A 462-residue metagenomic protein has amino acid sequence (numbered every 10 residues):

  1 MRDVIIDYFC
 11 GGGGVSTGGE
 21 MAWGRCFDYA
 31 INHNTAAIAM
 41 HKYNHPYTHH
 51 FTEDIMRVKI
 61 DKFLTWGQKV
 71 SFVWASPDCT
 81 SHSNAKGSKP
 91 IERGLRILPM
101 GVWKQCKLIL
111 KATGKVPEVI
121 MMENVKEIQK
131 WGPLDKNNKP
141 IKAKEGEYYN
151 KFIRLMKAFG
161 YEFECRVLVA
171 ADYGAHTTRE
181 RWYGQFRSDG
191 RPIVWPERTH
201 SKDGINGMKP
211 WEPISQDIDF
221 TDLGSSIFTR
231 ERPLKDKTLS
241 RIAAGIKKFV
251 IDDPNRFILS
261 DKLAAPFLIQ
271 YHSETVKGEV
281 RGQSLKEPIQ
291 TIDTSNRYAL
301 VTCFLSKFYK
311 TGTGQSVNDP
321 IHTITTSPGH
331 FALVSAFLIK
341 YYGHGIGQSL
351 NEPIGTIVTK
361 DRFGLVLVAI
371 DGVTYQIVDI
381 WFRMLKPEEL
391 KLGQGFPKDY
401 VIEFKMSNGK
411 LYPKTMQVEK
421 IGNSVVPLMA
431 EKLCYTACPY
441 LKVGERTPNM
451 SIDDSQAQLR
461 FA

Functional and structural regions predicted by a protein language model:
M1-I5: Extreme N-terminal starter segment of soluble prokaryotic enzymes
Y8-G13, I421: Class I SAM-dependent methyltransferase "Motif I" SAM/SAH-binding loop
G12-G24: Conserved SAM-binding loop of SAM-dependent methyltransferases across substrates and taxa, primarily the Class I
Y29-A36, I55: Short beta->alpha hinge that forms the Motif I/post-I loop of the SAM-binding pocket
T35-A39, P99: Short alpha-helix immediately C-terminal to the canonical SAM-binding loop
A39-T65: S-adenosyl-L-methionine
D61-V70, C79-G329, S335-L350: Class I S-adenosyl-L-methionine
G245-A462: C-terminal target-recognition/interaction regions appended to catalytic cores
